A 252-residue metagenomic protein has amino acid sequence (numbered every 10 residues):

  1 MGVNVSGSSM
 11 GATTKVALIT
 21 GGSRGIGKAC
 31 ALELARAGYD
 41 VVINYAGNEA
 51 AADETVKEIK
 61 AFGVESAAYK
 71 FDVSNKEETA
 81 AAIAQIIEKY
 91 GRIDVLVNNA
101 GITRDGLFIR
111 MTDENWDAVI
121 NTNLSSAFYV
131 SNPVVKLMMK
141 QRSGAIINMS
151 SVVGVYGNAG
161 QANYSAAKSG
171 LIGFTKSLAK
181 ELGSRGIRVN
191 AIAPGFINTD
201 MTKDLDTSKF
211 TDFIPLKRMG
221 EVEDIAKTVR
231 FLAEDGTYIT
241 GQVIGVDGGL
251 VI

Functional and structural regions predicted by a protein language model:
S23-R24: Conserved glycine-rich cofactor-binding loop
L107-F108, N115-I120, F210: Substrate-binding pocket helix/loop in short-chain dehydrogenase/reductase
S131, A167, T175: Active-site helix of classical SDR
K136, K180-S184: Alpha-helical segment proximal to the catalytic Tyr-Lys
S151: Residue(s) in the substrate-gating loop at a strand-loop-helix junction that position the organic substrate next
G183, R188, I239-G241: Short, small/polar-rich loop/turn modules that mediate ligand/substrate recognition or access, typified
E221-V246, V251: C-terminal substrate-recognition "lid" of short-chain dehydrogenase/reductases
